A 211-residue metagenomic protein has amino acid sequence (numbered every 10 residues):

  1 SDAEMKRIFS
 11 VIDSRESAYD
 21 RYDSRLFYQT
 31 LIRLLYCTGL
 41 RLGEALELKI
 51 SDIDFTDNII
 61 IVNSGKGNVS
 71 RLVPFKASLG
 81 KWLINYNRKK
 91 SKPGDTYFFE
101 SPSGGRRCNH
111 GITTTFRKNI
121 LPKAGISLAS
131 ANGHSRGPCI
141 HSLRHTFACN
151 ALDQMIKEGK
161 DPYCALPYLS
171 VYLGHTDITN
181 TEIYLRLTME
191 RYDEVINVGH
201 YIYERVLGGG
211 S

Functional and structural regions predicted by a protein language model:
S1-S211: Conserved catalytic core of the tyrosine transesterase superfamily
